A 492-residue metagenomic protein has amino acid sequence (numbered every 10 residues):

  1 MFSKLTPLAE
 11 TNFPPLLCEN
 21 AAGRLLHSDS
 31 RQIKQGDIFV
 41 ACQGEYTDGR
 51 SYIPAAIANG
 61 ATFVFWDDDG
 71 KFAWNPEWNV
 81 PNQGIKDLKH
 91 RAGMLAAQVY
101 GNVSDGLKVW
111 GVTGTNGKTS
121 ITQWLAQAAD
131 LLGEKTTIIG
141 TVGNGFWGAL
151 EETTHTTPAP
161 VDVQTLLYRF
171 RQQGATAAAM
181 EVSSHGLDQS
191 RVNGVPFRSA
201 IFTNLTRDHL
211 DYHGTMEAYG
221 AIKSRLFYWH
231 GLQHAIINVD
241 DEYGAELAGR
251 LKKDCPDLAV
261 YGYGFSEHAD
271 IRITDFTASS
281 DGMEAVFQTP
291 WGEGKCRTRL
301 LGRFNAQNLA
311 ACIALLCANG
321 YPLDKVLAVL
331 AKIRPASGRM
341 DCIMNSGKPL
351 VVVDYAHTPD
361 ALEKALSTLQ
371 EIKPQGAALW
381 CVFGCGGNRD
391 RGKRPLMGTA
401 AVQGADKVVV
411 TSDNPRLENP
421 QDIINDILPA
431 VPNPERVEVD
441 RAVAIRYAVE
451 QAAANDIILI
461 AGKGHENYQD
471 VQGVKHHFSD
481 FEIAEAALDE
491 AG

Functional and structural regions predicted by a protein language model:
M1-M94, Q98, E242, A269-T274 (+5 more regions): N-terminal leader/targeting and accessory segments in enzymes
S3-F13, V64, D68, F72 (+2 more regions): C-terminal helical cap/extension that packs against the catalytic core of soluble nucleotide-cofactor enzymes
A9, H90-V239, A245-L258, A310: Phosphate-binding loop of NTP-binding sites
G44-T47, A336-G338, D360, T368-P432 (+2 more regions): Active-site beta-alpha connecting loops in nucleotide-dependent enzymes
G44-Y46, S184-H185, R207-D208, D241-E242 (+4 more regions): Short glycine-rich anion-binding loops that position phosphate/pyrophosphate groups of nucleotides and phosphorylated
I57-N59, N75-E77, N193-P196, L226-G231 (+4 more regions): Short, conserved loop/helix-junction motifs that constitute active-site signature segments in enzyme catalytic cores
F72-P76, D188, F197-V351, L428-P432 (+1 more regions): Acidic, Mg2+-coordinating active-site environments of NTP-dependent enzymes
L210, S479-G492: Short, flexible loop segments at boundaries between secondary-structure elements
